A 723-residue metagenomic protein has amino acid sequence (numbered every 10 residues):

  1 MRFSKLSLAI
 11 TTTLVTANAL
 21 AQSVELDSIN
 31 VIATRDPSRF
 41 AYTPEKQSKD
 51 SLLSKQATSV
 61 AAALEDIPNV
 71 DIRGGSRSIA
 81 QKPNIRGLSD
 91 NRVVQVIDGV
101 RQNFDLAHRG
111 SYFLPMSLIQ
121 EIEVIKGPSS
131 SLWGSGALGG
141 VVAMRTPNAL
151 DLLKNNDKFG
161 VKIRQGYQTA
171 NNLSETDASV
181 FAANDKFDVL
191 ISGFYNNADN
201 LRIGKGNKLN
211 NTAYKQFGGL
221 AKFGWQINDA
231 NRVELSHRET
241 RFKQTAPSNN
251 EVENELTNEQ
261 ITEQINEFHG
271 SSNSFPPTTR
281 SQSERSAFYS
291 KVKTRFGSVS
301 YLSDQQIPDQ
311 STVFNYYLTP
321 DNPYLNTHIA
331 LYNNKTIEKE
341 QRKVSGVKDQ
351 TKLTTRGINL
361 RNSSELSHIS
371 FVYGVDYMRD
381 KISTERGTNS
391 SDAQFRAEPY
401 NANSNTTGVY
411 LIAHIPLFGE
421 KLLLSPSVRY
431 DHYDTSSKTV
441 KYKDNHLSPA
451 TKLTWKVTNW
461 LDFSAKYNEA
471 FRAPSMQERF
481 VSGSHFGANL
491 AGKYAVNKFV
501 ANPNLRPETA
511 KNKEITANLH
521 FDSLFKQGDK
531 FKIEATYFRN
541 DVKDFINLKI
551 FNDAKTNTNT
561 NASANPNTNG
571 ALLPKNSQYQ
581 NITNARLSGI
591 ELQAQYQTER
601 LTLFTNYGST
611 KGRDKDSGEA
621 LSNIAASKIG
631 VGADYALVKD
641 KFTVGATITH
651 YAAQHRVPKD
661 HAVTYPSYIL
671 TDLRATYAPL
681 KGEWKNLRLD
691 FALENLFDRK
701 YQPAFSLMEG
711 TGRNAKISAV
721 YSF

Functional and structural regions predicted by a protein language model:
Q22-S23, R39, W133, A149-F159 (+10 more regions): Short loop/turn motifs that connect adjacent beta-strands in outer-membrane beta-barrel proteins
V24-K154, N172, S311, N334: Acidic, small-polar-rich N-terminal luminal/periplasmic segments of exported/outer-membrane proteins
Q165, I191, T327-R342, S464 (+3 more regions): Membrane-embedded beta-barrel scaffold of Gram-negative outer-membrane proteins
Y167-N197, N207-S248, V252-T257, D304-Y324 (+3 more regions): Transmembrane beta-barrel wall of Gram-negative outer-membrane proteins
N210, A230-L325, N334-L353, Q394-A397 (+1 more regions): Flexible loop and strand-edge segments within Gram-negative outer membrane beta-barrel domains
Q226-N228, Y400-N540: Structural signature of Gram-negative outer-membrane beta-barrels, strongest in the C-terminal barrel of TonB-dependent
P416-L424, Q527-V542, T560-R656, F697 (+1 more regions): Gram-negative outer-membrane beta-barrel transporters
F471-R472, K543-D544, H650-V657, Y677-F723: C-terminal beta-signal and adjacent terminal beta-strands/loops of Gram-negative outer-membrane beta-barrel proteins
